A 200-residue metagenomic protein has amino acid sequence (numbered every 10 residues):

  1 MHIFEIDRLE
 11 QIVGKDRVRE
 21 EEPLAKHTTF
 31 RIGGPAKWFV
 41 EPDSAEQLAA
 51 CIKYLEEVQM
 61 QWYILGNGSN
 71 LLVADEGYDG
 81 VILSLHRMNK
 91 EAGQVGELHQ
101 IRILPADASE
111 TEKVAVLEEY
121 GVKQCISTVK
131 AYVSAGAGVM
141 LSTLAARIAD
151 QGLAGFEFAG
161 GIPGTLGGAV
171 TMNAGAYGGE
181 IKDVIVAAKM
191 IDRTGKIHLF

Functional and structural regions predicted by a protein language model:
H2-L166: Anion-binding (especially nucleotide phosphate/pyrophosphate-binding) glycine-rich loop and adjoining beta-alpha core
A154-A159, L166-F200: FAD-binding subdomain of flavoenzyme oxidoreductases
